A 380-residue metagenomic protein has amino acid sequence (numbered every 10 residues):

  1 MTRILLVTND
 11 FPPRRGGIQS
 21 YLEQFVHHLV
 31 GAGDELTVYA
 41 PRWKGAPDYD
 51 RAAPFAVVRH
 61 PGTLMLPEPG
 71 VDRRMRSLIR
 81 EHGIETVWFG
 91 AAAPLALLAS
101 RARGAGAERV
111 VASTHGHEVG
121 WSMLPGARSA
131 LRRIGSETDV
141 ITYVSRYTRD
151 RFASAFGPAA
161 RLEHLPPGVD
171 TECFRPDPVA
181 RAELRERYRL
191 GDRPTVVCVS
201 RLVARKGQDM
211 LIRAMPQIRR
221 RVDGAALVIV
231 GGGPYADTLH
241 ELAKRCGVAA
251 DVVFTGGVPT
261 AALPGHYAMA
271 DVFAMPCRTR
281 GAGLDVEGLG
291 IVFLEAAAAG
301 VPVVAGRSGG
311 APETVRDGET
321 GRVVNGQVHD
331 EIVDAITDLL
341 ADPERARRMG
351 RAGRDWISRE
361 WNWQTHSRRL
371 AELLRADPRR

Functional and structural regions predicted by a protein language model:
F89-L95: Short His-centered aromatic/hydrophobic patch
T142, L190-K206, I212-M215: Conserved donor-binding/catalytic core segment of Leloir-type glycosyltransferases
Y147, G168: Carbohydrate-associated surface elements
G224, D251, D338, R345-R359 (+1 more regions): A short, well-ordered alpha-helix in the C-terminal region of glycosyltransferases
L239-A262, V272: Nucleotide-activated donor-binding/catalytic signature segment of Leloir-type glycosyltransferases, i.e., the conserved
G257, A268-V286, V301: Acidic donor-binding loop of glycosyltransferase active sites
A274, F293, A297-A298, P302-A305 (+1 more regions): Short hydrophobic beta-strand element within catalytic cores of glycosyltransferases and related nucleotide-activated
R316-G318, R322-D330, D338-E344: Conserved acidic donor-binding segment of nucleotide-sugar-dependent glycosyltransferases
